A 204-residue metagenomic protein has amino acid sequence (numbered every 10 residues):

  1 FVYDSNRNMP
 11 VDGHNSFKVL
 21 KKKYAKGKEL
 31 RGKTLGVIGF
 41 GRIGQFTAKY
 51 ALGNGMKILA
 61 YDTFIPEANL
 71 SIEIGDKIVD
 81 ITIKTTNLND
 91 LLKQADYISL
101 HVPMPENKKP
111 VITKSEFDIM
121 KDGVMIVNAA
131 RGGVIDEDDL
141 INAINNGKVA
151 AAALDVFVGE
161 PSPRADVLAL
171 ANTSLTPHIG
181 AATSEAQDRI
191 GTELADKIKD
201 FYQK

Functional and structural regions predicted by a protein language model:
F1-T34: Phosphate-binding beta-alpha-beta segment of Rossmann-like dinucleotide-binding domains, i.e., the NAD(P)
F40-G41: Glycine-rich Rossmann-fold phosphate-binding loop(s) that bind the pyrophosphate of adenine dinucleotide cofactors
G44-Q45: N-terminal Rossmann-fold NAD(P) dinucleotide-binding loop
Y50-A51, M120: Aromatic pocket-lining residues of Rossmann-like dinucleotide-binding sites
G53-K77, G159: NAD(P)-binding Rossmann-fold cofactor-contacting core
I74-A95: Short acidic low-complexity segments
L88-V111, I119, M125-N128: Rossmann-like NAD(P)-binding element
G123-K204: Rossmann-like dinucleotide-binding domain for NAD(H)/NADP(H)
